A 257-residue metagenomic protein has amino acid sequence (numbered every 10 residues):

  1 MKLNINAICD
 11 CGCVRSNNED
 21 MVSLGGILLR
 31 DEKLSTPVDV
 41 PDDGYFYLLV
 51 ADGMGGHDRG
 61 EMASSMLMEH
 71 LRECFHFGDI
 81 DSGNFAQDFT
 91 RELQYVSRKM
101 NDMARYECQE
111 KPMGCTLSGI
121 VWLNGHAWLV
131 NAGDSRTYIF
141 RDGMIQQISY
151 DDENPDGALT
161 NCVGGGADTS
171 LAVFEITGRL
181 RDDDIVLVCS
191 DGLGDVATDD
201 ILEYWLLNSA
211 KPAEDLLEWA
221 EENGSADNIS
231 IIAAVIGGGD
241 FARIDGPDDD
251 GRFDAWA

Functional and structural regions predicted by a protein language model:
M1-A257: PP2C/PPM-type serine/threonine phosphatase catalytic domain
